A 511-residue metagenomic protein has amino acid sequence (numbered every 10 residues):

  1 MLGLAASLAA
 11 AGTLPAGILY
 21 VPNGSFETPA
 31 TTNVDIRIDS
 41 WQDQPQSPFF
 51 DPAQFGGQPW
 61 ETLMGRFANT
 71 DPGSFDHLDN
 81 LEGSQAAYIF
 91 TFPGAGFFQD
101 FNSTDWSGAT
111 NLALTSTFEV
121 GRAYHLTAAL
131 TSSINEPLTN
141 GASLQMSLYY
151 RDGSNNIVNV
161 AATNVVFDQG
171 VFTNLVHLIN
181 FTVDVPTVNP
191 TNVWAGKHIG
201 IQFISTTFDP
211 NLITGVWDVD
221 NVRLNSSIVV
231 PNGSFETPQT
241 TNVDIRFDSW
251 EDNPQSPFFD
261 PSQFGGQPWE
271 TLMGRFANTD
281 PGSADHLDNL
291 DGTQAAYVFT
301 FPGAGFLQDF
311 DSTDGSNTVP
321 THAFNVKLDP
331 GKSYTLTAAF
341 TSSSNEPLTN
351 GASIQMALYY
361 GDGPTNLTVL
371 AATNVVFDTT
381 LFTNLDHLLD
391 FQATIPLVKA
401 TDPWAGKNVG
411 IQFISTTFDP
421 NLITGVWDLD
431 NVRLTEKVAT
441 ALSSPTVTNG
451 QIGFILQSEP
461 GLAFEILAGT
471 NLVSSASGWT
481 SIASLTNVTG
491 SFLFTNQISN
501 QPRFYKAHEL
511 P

Functional and structural regions predicted by a protein language model:
M1-G17: Sec-dependent, cleavable N-terminal signal peptides
G3-A6, N211, N421, Q497: Residue-level detector of alpha-helix boundary/anchor positions
A16-A123, T127-D152, V158-D184, V188-T435: Aromatic (Trp/Tyr/Phe) and Gly/Pro-enriched flexible surface segments
K437-P511: Short, composition-biased motifs enriched in small/polar/acidic residues
